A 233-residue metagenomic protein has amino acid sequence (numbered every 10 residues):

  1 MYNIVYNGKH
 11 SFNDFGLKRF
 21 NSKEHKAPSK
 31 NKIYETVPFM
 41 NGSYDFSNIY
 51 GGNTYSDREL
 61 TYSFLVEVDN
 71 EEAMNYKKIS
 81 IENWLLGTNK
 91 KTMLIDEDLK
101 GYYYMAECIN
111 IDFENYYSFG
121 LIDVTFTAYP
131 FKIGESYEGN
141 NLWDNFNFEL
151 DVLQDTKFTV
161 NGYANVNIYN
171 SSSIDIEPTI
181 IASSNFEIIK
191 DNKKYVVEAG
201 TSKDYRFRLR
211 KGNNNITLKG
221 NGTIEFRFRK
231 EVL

Functional and structural regions predicted by a protein language model:
M1-P38: Polar/acidic, low-complexity leader/linker segments enriched in S/T/G and N/D
V5, L65-E107: Short, acidic/charged, Gly/Pro-enriched secondary-structure junctions
V5-S11, T127-Y129, R208: Mixed-charge, glycine-accented linear interaction segment located at domain edges/termini
E24-T61: Short, solvent-exposed beta-alpha or beta-beta edge segments that form flexible loop/patches at the rim of ligand
S47-E72, S118-K132, N214: Oligomerization/assembly interface segments of phage tail-like spikes and tubes
T54-R58, G87, Y116-G120, S172-I174 (+1 more regions): Solvent-exposed loop and beta-edge segments used for protein-protein assembly and interaction
K90-K132: Short beta-strand and beta-hairpin "edge-sheet" elements
E135-L233: Intrinsically disordered, low-complexity segments enriched in serine, threonine, and glycine
